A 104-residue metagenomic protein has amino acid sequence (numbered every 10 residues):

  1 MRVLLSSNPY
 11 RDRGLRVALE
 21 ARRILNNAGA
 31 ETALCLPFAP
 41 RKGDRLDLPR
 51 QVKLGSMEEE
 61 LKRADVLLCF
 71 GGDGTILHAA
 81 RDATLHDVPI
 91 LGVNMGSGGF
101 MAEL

Functional and structural regions predicted by a protein language model:
M1-V66: ATP/NTP phosphate-donor binding region
R13, P40, R50, G55-L104: Small-residue-rich beta-alpha loop regions that form the catalytic core of phosphotransfer and lipid-active enzymes
